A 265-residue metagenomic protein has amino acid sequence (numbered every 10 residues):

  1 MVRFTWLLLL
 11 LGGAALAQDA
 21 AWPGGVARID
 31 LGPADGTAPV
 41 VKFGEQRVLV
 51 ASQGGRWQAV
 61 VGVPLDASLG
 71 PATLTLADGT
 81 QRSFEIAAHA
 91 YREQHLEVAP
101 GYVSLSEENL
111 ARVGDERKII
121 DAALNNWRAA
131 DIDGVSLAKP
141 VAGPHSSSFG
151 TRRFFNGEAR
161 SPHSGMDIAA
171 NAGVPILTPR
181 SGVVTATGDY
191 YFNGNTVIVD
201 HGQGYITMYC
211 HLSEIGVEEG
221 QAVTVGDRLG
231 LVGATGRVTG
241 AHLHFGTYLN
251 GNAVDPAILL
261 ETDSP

Functional and structural regions predicted by a protein language model:
M1-L9: Sec-dependent signal peptide recognition, specifically the positively charged N-region followed immediately by
G12-A14: N-terminal signal peptide c-region/cleavage motif recognized by signal peptidases
L16-H89: Cationic-aromatic interfacial patches
G44-Q46, A77-T80, S181, D200-Q203 (+1 more regions): Short strand-coil-strand connectors
S83-N193: Surface-exposed, glycine-biased beta-strand/turn segments
S164, P179-S213, A241: Zn2+-dependent peptidoglycan hydrolase active-site motif and core
P175-T185, E214-V232: Short, well-structured beta-strand-loop connectors
T196-H201, Y205, Q221-P265: Conserved, short, structured surface segments that act as functional micro-motifs
